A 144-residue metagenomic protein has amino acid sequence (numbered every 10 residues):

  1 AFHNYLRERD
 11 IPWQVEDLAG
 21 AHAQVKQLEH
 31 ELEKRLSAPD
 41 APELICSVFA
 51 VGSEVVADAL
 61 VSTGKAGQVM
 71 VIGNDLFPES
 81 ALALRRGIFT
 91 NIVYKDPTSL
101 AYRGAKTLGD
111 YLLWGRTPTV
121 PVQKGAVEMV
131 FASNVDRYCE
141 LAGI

Functional and structural regions predicted by a protein language model:
A1, R86-T98: Short beta-strand elements at the ligand-binding edges of bilobed clamshell
F2, E16-A81: Hydrophobic alpha-helical
H3-D10, A57, R85: Class I S-adenosyl-L-methionine
Y5, R9, D96-I144: Hinge/cleft segment of the Venus flytrap/periplasmic-binding protein
I11-W13, G67-V69, T90: A structural micro-motif
D17, G73, V93-Y94, F131: Structural signal for conserved beta-strand scaffold positions within catalytic alpha/beta enzyme cores
L32-E33, R86, G109: Short, surface-exposed amphipathic charged segments that create phosphate/polyanion-binding patches used for binding
